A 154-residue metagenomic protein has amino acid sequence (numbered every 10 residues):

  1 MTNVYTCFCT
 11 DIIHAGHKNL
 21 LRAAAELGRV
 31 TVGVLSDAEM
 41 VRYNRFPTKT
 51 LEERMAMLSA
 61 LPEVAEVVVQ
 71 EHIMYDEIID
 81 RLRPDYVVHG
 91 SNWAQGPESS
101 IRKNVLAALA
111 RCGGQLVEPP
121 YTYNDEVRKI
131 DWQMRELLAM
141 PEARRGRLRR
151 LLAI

Functional and structural regions predicted by a protein language model:
M1-I154: Nucleotidyltransferase catalytic core that binds NTPs
